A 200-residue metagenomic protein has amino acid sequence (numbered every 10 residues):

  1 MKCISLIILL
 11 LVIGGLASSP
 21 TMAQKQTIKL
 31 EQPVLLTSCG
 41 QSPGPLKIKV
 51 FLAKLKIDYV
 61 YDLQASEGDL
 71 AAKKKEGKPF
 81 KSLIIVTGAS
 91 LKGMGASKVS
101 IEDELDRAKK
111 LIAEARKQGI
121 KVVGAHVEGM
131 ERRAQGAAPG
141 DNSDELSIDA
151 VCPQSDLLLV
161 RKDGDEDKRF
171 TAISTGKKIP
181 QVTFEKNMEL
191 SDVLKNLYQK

Functional and structural regions predicted by a protein language model:
I7-L16: Bacterial N-terminal signal peptides
S18-A23: Sec/Tat signal peptide C-region and signal peptidase I cleavage site
Q24-T27, P33-K49, P153-K200: Charged, low-complexity C-terminal accessory regions
L52-E76: A short, well-structured beta->alpha microelement
S82-M94, V127-E128: Short loop/turn segments at strand-loop or loop-helix junctions that form parts of catalytic or ligand-binding pockets
G93-E104, R133-A134: Glycine/threonine-rich flexible loop motifs
A115-A125, I179: A short helix->loop->beta-strand "cap" motif at the edges of active sites that frequently abuts
A134-L159: Short, electropositive alpha-helical surface patch
